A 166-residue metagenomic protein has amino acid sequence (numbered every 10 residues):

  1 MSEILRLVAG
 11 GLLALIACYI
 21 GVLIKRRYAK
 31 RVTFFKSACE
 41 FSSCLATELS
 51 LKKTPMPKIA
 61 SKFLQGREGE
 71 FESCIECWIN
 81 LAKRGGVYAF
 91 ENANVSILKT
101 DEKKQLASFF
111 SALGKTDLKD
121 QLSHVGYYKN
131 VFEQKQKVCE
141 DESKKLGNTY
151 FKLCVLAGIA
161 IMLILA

Functional and structural regions predicted by a protein language model:
M1-I4, A166: Absolute protein N-terminus
E3-I79: Juxtamembrane/interface alpha-helical elements of multi-pass membrane proteins
V8-I20, C139-A166: Bilayer-spanning, highly hydrophobic alpha-helical transmembrane segments
K30, A112-L156: Membrane-interface, cytosolic juxtamembrane amphipathic helix immediately N-terminal to a transmembrane helix, enriched
K36, I97-T100, G126: Alpha-helix N-cap/helix-start motif at coil-to-helix transitions, marked by capping-box chemistry
C39-A46, S50, E76-I79, K83 (+3 more regions): Regular secondary-structure segments
C74-T100: Membrane-anchoring/interfacial helices and their immediately flanking loops in integral membrane proteins
F90-K119: Short, non-transmembrane cytosolic segments of multipass membrane proteins
